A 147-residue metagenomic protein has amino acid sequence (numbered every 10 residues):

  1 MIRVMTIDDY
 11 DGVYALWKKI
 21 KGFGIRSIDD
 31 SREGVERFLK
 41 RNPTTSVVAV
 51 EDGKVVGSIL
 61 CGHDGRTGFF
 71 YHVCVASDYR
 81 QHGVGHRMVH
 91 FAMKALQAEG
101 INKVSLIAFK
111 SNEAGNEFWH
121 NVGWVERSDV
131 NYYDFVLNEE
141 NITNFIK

Functional and structural regions predicted by a protein language model:
V4-H72, A95, E99, R127-S128 (+3 more regions): Acetyl-CoA-dependent GNAT
T6, A76, R80, F109: Residue-level recognition of the GNAT/N-acetyltransferase active site
D9-G12, R87-M88, A114: Charged catalytic carboxylate motif
R32-V35, F91, F118-H120: A generic local structural motif
V75, Q81-K94, N121: Conserved acetyl-CoA-binding loop-helix of GNAT-fold acetyltransferases
L96-A108: Conserved GNAT acetyl-CoA-binding A-motif
L106-G115, D134-L137: Conserved beta-strand-loop-alpha-helix junction that forms the acyl-donor binding cleft
H120-D129: Conserved acetyl-CoA-binding loop of GNAT-fold acetyltransferases
